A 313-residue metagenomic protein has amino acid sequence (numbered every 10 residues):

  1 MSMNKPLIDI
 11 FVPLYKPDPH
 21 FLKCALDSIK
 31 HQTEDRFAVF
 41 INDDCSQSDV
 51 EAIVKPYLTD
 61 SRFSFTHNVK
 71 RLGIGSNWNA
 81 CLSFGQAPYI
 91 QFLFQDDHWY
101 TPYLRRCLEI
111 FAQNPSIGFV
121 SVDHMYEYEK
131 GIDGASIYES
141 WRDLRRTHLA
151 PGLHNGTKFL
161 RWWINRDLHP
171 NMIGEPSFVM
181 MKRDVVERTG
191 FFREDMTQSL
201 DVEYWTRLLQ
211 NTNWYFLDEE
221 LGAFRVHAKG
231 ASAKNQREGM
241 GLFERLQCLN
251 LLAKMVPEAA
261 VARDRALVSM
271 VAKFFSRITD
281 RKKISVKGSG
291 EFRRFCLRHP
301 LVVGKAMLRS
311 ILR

Functional and structural regions predicted by a protein language model:
M1-S28: N-proximal low-complexity "stem/linker" segments adjacent to membrane-targeting elements
D27-R36: Short, acidic, metal-binding catalytic loop of nucleotide-sugar glycosyltransferases
D43-A52, K70: A conserved acidic beta->alpha catalytic loop
N68-G85, H98: Glycine-rich, basic loop-to-helix element that forms the pyrophosphate-binding segment of sugar-nucleotide handling
I90: Short aromatic/hydrophobic "clamp" motif used to bind/position activated sugar donors
P102-R146: Conserved donor NDP-sugar-binding/catalytic core segment of glycosyltransferases
R145-M240: Conserved nucleotide-sugar donor-binding catalytic segment
T147, E220-A228, A233-V261, I284-F295: Catalytic core of nucleotide-sugar-dependent glycosyltransferases
